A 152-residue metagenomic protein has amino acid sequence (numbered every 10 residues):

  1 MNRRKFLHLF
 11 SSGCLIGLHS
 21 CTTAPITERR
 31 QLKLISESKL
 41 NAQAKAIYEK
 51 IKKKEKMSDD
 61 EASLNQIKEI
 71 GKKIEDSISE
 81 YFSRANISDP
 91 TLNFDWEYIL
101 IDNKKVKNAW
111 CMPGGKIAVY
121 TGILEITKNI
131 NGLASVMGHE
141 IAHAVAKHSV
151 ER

Functional and structural regions predicted by a protein language model:
K5-T23: N-terminal export signals
T22-M137, I141, V145-R152: Peri-catalytic and regulatory segments of divalent metal-dependent proteins
